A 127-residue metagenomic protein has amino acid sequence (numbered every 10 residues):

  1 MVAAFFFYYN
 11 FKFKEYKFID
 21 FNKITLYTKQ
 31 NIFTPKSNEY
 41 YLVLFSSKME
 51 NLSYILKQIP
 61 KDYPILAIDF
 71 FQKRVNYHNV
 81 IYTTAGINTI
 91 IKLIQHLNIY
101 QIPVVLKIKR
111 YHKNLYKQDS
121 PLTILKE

Functional and structural regions predicted by a protein language model:
M1-N10: Hydrophobic membrane-insertion alpha-helices, especially the h-region of bacterial N-terminal signal peptides
K14-T28: Alpha-helical transmembrane signal-anchor/signal-peptide segments
N31-S53: Short active-site neighborhood of thiol/selenol oxidoreductases, capturing the structured segment around
I32-E39, Q58-D62, N98-I99: Flexible, charged surface loops at secondary-structure boundaries
V43-M49, D69-F71, K109-R110: Structural motif
D62-N88: Thiol-based oxidoreductase modules, predominantly thioredoxin-like and allied folds used for disulfide exchange
Q101-Y116: A short, hydrophobic beta-strand/beta-hairpin element that forms part of a small beta-sheet core
D119-E127: Thiol-/selenol-based redox modules, centered on thioredoxin-like and closely related oxidoreductase domains
